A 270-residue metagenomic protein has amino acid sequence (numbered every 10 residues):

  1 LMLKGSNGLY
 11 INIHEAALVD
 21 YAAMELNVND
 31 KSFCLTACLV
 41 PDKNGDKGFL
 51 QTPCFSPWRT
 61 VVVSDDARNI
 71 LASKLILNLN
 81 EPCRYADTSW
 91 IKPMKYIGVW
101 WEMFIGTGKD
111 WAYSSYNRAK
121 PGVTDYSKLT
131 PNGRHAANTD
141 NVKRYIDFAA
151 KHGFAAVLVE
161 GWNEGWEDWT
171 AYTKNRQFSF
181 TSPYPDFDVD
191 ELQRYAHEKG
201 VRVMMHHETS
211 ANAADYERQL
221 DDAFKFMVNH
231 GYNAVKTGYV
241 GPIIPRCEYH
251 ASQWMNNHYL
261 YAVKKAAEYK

Functional and structural regions predicted by a protein language model:
L1-A86: N-terminal accessory beta-strand-rich subdomains and adjacent acidic, glycine-rich linkers that precede catalytic cores
L3, I11-I13, W58-V62, K95-V99 (+5 more regions): Generic structural hydrophobic/aromatic packing signal, biased to beta-strands
S6-G8, N138, K174, F178: N-terminal short leaders/motifs
N7, E15-A17, S64, W101 (+2 more regions): A mature extracytoplasmic/lumenal domain signature
L26, S73-L77, D110-Y113, Y172 (+2 more regions): Surface-exposed beta-strand edges and their flanking turn/coil or helix-capping segments
Q51-H152, A156: An acidic-aromatic substrate-binding cleft motif
G161-K270: Aromatic- and carboxylate-enriched substrate-binding clefts and catalytic-loop regions of carbohydrate-active enzymes
